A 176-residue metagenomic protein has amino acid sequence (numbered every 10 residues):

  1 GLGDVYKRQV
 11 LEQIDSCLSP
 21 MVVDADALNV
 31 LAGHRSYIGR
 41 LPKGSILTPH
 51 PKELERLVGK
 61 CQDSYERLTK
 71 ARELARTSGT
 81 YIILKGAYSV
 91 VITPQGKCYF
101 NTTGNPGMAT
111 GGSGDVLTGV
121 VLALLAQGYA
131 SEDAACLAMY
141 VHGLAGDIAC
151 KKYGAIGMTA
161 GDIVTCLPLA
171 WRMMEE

Functional and structural regions predicted by a protein language model:
G1-T103: Glycine-rich phosphate/dinucleotide-binding loop and adjoining beta-alpha-beta core of small-molecule
G3, Y88, P106, S113-L117 (+2 more regions): Gly/Ser/Thr-rich beta-alpha loop segments that engage phosphate groups in nucleotides
L54-V58, T102-M108, T118, D147-I156: Short beta-alpha connecting loops at secondary-structure transitions that line or flank enzyme active sites
R56, T110-V141: Short, small-residue alpha-helix embedded
G59-T69, G128-D133, G154-M158: Short, charged, surface-exposed loops that flank catalytic or proteolytic processing sites
R67-R76, S131-A145, I163-P168: Short, well-structured alpha-helical segments that form the helix of a local strand-helix-strand
G146-E176: Charged C-terminal helix
